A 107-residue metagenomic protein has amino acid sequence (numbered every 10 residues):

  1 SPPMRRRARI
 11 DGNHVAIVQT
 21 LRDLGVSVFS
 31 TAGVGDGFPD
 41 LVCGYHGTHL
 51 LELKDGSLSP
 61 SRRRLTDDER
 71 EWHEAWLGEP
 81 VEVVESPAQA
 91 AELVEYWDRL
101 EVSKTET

Functional and structural regions predicted by a protein language model:
S1-T107: Catalytic phosphate/metal-binding cores of nucleic-acid and nucleotide-processing enzymes, i.e., regions that mediate
